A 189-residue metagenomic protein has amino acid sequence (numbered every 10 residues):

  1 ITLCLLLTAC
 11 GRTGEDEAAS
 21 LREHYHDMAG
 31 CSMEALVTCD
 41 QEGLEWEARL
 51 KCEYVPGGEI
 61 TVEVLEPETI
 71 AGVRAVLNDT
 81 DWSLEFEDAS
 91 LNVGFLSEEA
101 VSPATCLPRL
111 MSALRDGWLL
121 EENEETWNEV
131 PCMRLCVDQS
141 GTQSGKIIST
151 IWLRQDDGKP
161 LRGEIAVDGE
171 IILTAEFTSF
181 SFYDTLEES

Functional and structural regions predicted by a protein language model:
C4-E59, T69, D184-S189: N-terminal leader/targeting segments and the immediate start of mature chains
G11-T13, M111-E121, T174-A175: A short, amphipathic edge element
S32-A35, A75-D79, I165, A175-S179: Extended beta-sheet lipid-handling architectures
V37-C39, E63-P67, L84-A89, Q139 (+1 more regions): Beta-turn initiation residues at beta-strand->coil junctions
E42-E45, P67-A71, Q143-S144, E170-I172: Solvent-exposed loop/turn segments connecting transmembrane beta-strands in outer-membrane beta-barrel proteins
K51-C106, L173: An acidic-aromatic
E63, L120-S189: Gly/Pro-enriched, hydrophobic low-complexity segments that function as extracytoplasmic propeptides/linkers
